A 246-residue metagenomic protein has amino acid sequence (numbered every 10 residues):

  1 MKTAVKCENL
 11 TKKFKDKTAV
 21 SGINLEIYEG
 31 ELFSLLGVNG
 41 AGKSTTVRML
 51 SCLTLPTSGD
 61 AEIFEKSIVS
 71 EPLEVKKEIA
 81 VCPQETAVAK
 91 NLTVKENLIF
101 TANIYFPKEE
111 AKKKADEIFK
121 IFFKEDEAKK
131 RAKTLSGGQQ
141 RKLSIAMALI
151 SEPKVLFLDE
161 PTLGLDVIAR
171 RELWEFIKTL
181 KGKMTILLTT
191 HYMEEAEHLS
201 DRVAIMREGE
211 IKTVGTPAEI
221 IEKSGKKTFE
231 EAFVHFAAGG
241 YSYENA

Functional and structural regions predicted by a protein language model:
G59-S70, E74-V75: Conserved ABC transporter NBD signature motif
N91, R131-L135: Conserved ABC ATPase signature
I99, N103-E127: Conserved ABC ATPase "signature" region
L156-E160: Catalytic Walker B motif of ABC-type/P-loop ATPase nucleotide-binding domains
V214-G215: ABC ATPase "signature
